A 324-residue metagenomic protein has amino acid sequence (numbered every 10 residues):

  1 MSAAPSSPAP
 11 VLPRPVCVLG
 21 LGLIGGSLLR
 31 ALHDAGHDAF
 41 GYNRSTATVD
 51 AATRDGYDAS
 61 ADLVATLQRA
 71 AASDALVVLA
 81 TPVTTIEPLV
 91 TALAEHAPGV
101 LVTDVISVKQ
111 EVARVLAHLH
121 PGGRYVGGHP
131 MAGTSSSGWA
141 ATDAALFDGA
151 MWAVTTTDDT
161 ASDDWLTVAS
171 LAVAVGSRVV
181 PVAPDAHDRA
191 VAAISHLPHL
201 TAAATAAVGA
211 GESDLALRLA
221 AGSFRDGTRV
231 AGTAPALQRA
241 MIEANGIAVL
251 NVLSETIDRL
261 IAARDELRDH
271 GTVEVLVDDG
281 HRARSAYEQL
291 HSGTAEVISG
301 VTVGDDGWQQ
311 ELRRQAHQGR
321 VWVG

Functional and structural regions predicted by a protein language model:
S2-D62, R69: NAD(P)+-binding Rossmann beta1-loop-alpha1 motif at the extreme N-terminus of oxidoreductases
C17-V18, L79, V154: Hydrophobic Val/Ile/Leu positions in short beta-strands of Rossmann-like dinucleotide-binding domains
L63-L101: Rossmann-like NAD(P)-binding element
L89-W139: Rossmann-like NAD(P)(H) cofactor-binding subdomain of soluble oxidoreductases
R124-V154, D159-A161: Active-site capping/gating segments
L146-G232: Internal alpha-helical scaffold of NAD(P)-dependent oxidoreductase catalytic cores
L215-Y287: Interdomain hinge/lid region at the active-site interface of Rossmann-like NAD(P)-dependent oxidoreductases
L260, D265-D269, V273-G324: NAD(P)-dependent dehydrogenase/reductase Rossmann-like domain
